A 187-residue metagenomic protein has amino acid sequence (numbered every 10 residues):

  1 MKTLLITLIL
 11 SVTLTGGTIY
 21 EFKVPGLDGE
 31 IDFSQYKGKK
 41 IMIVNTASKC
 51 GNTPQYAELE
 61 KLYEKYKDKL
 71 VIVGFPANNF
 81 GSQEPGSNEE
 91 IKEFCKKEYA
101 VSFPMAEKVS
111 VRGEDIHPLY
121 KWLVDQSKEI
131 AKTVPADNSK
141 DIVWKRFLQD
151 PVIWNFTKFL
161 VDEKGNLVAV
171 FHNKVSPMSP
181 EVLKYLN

Functional and structural regions predicted by a protein language model:
T3-L14: Sec-dependent N-terminal signal peptides
I19, E89-P151: Short, internal strand/loop/helix patches that form the active-site neighborhood or redox-interaction surface
E21-K40, K61-Y66: A short beta-strand-turn-helix
G26, N45-K49: Amphipathic alpha-helical repeat scaffolds
K39-I41, K49, T53-A77, C95-Y99: Conserved helix-turn-beta segment immediately C-terminal to the redox Cys motif in thioredoxin-like folds
K69-S87, S102-G113: Thiol-based oxidoreductase modules, predominantly thioredoxin-like and allied folds used for disulfide exchange
S127-N187: Thiol-/selenol-based redox modules, centered on thioredoxin-like and closely related oxidoreductase domains
